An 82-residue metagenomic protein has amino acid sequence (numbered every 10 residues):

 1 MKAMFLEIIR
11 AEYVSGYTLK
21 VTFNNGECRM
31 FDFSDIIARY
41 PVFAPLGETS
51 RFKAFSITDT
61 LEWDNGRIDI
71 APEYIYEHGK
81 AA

Functional and structural regions predicted by a protein language model:
M1-A82: Motif-centric detector for short Cys/His coordination patterns
